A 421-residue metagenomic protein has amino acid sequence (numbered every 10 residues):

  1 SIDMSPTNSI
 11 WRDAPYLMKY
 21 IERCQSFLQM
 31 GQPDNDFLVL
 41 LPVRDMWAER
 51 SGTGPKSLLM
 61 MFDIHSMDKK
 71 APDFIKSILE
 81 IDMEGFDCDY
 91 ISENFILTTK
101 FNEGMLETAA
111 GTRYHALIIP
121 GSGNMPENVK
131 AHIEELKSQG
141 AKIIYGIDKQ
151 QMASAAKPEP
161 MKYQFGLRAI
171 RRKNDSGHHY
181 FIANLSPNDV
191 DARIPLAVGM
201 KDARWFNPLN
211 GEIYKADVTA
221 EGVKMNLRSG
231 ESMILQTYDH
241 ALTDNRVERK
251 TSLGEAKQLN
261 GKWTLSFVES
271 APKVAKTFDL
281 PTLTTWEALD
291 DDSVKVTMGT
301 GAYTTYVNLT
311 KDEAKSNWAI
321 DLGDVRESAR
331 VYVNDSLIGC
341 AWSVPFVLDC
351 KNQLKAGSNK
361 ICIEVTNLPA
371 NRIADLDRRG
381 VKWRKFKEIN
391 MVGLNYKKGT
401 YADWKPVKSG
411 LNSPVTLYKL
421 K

Functional and structural regions predicted by a protein language model:
S1-T300, N308-D312, S336-I338, C350-K351 (+1 more regions): Carbohydrate-binding surfaces of carbohydrate-active enzymes
H178, Y303, S316-W318: Structural beta-strand segments of beta-rich domains
P195, V307-N334, A341, I361-V365: Aromatic-lined ligand-binding clefts that engage carbohydrates, nucleic acids, or primary amines
M233-L235, W318, K355-V381: Short, well-structured beta-strand segments enriched in hydrophobic/aromatic residues within extracellular or lumenal
A241-G261, L265, L368-L417: Glycine/proline-rich low-complexity spacer/linker segments in large multi-domain proteins
D291, D324, A329-I338, D377 (+3 more regions): Disulfide-rich extracellular domains of secreted proteins
W342-F346: A beta-strand/beta-hairpin structural motif
L348-S358, P369, Y418-L420: Short, surface-exposed tryptophan/glycine-enriched loops that mediate extracellular molecular recognition
